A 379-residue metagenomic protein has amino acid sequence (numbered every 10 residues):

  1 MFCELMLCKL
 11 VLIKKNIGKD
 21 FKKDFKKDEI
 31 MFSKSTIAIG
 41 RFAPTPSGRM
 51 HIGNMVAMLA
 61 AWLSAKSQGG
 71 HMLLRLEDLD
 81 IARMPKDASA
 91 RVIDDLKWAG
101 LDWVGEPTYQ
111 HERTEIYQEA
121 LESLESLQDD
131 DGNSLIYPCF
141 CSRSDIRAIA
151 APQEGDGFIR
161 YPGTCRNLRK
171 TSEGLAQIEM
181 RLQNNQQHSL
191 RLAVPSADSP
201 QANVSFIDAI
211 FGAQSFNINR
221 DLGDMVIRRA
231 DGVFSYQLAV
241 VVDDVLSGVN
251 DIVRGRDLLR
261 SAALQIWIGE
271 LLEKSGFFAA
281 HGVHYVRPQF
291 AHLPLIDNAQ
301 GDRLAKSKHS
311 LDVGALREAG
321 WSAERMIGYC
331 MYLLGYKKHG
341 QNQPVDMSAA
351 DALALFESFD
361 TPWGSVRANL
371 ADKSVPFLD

Functional and structural regions predicted by a protein language model:
F2, L7-S47, M72, Q177-Q183 (+4 more regions): Non-catalytic terminal extensions that flank enzyme cores
C3, C139-C141, C165: Disulfide-bonded cysteines in secreted/extracellular proteins and peptides
I30-D156, D257, S261-Y285, G340-M347: N-terminal Rossmann-like or analogous alpha/beta NTP/dinucleotide-binding catalytic cores that position adenine
H51, P85, S142, R169-G174 (+3 more regions): Helix N-cap and loop-to-helix transition residues
D80-A90, N298-Q300, A354-G364: Short, mixed-charge aromatic SLiMs
A88, Y117, V245, S261-L264 (+5 more regions): Alpha-helical structural motif
D95, A120, I149, T164 (+5 more regions): Residues that form generic nucleotide/phosphate-binding pockets
N133, S144-A305, D312-R317, P376-D379: Active-site cores that bind ATP or allylic diphosphates and position pyrophosphate for catalysis
